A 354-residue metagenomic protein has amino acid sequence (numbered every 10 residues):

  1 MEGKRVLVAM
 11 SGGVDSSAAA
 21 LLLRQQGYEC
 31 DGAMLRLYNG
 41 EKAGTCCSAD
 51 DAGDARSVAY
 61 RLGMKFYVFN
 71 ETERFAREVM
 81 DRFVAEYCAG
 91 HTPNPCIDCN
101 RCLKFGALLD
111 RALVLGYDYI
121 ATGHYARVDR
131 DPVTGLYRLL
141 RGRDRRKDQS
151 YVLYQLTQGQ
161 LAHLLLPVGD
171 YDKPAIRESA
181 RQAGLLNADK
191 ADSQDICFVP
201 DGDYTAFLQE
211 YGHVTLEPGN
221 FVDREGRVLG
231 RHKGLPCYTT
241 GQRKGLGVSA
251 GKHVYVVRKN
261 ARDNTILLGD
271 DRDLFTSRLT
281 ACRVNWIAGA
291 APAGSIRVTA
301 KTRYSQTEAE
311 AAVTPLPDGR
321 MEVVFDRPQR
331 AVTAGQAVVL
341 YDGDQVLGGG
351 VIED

Functional and structural regions predicted by a protein language model:
M1-Y154, L165, P174: ATP-dependent adenylation/nucleotidyltransferase module used to activate substrates
N39-G40, A121-V128, P132-D354: AMP-forming adenylation/ATP pyrophosphatase catalytic core
